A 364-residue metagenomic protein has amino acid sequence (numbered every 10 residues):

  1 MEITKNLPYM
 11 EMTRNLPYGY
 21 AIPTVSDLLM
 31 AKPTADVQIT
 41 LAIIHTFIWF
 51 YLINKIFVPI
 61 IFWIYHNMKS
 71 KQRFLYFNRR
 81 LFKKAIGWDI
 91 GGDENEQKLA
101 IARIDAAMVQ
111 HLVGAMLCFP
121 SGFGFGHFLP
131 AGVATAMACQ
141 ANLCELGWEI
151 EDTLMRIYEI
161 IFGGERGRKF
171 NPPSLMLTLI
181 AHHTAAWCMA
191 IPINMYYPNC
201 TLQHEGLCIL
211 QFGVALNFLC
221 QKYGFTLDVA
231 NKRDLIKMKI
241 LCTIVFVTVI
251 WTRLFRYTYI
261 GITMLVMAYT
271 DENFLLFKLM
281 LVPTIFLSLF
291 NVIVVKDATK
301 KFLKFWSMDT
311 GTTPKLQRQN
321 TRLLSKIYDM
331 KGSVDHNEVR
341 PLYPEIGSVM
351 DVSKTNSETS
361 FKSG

Functional and structural regions predicted by a protein language model:
E2-I209, A230-R340, F361-G364: Membrane-helix and juxtamembrane interface regions of eukaryotic multi-pass membrane proteins
G206-F218: Generic alpha-helical transmembrane segments
L216-T226: Juxtamembrane membrane-interface segments at transmembrane alpha-helix termini
P341, S348-S363: Intrinsically disordered, low-complexity serine/threonine-rich segments that act as phosphorylation-prone tracts
